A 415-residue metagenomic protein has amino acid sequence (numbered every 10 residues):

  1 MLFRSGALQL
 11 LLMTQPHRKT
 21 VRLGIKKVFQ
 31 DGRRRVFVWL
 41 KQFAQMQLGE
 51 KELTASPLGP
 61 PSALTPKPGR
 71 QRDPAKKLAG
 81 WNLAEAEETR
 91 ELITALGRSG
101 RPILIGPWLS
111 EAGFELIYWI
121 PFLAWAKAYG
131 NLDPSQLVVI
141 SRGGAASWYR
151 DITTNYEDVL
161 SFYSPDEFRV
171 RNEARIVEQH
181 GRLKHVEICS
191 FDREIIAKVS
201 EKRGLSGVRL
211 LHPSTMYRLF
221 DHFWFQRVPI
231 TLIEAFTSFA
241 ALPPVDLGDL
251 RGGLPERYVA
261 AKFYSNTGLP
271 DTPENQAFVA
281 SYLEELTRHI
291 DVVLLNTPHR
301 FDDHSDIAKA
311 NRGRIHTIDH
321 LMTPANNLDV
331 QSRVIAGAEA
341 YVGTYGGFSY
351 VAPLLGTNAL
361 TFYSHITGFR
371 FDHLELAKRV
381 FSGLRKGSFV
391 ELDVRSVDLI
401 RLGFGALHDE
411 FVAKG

Functional and structural regions predicted by a protein language model:
M1-L2: Short, small-residue-biased leader/transition segments that mark boundaries at the very start of proteins
A86-A95, G100-G204, V330-R333, F348-V351 (+1 more regions): Active-site and donor-binding regions of nucleotide-sugar-utilizing enzymes
R101-L104, Y258, A340: Structural motif
G144-S161, H304-G313, D372-R379: Short, aromatic/basic amphipathic alpha-helical patches
R182-Y264: A nucleotide-sugar donor-handling region in carbohydrate enzymes
E256, A261-N266, Q276-L328: Catalytic donor nucleotide-activated moiety binding site of glycosyltransferases and closely related
A336-V342: Acidic donor-binding loop of glycosyltransferase active sites
S349-G415: Nucleotide-sugar donor-binding patch of glycosyltransferase catalytic domains
